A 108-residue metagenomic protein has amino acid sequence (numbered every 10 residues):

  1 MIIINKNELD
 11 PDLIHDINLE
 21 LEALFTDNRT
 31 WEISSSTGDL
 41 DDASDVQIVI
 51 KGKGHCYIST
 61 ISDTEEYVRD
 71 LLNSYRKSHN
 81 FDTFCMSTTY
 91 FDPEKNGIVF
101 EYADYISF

Functional and structural regions predicted by a protein language model:
M1-I3, Y105-F108: Short intrinsically disordered terminal tails
M1-Q47, I61-T64: N-terminal leader/targeting segments
L19, K51, F108: Alpha-helical and His/Cys-centered functional microenvironments
S35-V99: Acidic, low-complexity, intrinsically disordered interaction modules
